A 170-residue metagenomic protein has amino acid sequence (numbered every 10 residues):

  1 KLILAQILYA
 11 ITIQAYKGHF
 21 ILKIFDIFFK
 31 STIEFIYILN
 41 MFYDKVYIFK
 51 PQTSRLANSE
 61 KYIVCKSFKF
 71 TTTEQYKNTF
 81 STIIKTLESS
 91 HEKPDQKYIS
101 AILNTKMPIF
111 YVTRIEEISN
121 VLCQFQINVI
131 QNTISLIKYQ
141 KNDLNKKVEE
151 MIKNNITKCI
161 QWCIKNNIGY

Functional and structural regions predicted by a protein language model:
L2-Y47: Conserved Class I SAM-dependent methyltransferase catalytic core
Q52-Y170: C-terminal lobe and adjacent flexible extensions of AdoMet/dcAdoMet transferase-like proteins
